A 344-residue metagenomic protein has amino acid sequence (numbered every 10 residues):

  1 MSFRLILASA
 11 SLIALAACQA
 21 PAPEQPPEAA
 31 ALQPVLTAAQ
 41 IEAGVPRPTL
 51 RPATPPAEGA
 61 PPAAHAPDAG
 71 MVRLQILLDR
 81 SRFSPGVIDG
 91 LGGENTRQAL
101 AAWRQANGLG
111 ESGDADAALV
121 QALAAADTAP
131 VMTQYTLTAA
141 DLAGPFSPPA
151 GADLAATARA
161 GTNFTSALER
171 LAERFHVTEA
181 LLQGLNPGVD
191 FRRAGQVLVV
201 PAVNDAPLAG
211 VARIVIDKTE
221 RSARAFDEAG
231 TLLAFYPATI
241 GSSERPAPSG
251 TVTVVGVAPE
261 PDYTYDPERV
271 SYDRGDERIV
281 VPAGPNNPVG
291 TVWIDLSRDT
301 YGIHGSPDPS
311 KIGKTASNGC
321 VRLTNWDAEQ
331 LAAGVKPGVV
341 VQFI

Functional and structural regions predicted by a protein language model:
M1-L7: Bacterial N-terminal signal peptides that target proteins for export
A14-A17: C-terminal motif of bacterial Sec signal peptides marking the signal peptidase cleavage site
Q19-P21: Bacterial signal peptide processing site
P23-A63: Post-signal peptide N-terminal segment of mature Sec-exported envelope proteins
H65-Q98, A140-F175: Primarily a LysM-type cell-wall glycan-binding module
E94-A139, Q183-R213: Extracellular LysM carbohydrate-binding repeats and other cell-envelope/extracellular binding modules
L208-S306: Gly/Pro-biased beta-strand-loop elements
G275-I344: Exported/periplasmic cell-wall-interacting domains
